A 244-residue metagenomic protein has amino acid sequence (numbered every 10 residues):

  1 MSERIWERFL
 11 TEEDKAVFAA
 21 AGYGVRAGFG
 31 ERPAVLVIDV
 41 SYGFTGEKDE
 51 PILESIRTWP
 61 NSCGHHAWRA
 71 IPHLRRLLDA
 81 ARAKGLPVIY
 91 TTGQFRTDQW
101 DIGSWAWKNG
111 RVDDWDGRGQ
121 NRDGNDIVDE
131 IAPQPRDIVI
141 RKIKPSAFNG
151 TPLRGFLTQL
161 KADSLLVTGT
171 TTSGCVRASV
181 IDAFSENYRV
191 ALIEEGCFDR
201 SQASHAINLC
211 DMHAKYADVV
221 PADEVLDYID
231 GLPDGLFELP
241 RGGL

Functional and structural regions predicted by a protein language model:
M1-A34, G43, K48-I52, D79-K84 (+2 more regions): Active-site-adjacent betaalpha module
L36-I38: Short hydrophobic beta-strand that contains or immediately precedes a catalytic carboxylate
V40-F44, H66, T92-F95: Short glycine-rich, polar/acidic loop-and-turn segments at beta strand-coil junctions
K48-C63: A solvent-exposed, charged loop/short amphipathic helix patch at secondary-structure junctions
W59-H65, G110-D114: Glycine-rich tight-turn/loop motif centered on a GG-T
S62-R69, R141-K144: Short, surface-exposed alpha-helical recognition segments that flank or form part of ligand/macromolecule-binding
W68-P87: A short, N-terminal amphipathic alpha-helix
V88, G93-K108: Early exported N-terminus immediately downstream of N-terminal targeting peptides
